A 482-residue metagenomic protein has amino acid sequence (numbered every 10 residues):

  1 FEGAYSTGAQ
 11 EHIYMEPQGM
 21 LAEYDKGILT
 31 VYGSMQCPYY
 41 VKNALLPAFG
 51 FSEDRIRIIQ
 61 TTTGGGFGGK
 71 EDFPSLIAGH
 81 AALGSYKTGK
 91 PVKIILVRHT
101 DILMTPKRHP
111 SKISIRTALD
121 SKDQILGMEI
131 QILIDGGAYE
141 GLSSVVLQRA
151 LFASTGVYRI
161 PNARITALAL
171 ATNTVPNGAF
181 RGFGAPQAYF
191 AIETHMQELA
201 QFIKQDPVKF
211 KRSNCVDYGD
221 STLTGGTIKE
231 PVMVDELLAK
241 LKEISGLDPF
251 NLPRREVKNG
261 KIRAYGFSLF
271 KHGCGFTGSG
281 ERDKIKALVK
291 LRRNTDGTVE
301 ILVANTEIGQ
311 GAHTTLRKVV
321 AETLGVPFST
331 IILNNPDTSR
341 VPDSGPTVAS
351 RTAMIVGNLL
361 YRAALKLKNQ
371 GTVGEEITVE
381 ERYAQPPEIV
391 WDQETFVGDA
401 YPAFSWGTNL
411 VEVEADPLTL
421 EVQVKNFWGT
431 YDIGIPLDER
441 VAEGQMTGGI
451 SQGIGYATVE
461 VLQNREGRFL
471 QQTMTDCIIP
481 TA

Functional and structural regions predicted by a protein language model:
F1-T430: Structural alpha/beta core scaffold segments of enzyme domains
K261, G273, E281-R282, V461-A482: Glycine-rich active-site loop/lid that clamps phosphate-bearing ligands
G434-D438: Cytochrome P450 core scaffold surrounding the K-helix E-X-X-R motif and the conserved "meander" helix-loop region
R440-G444: Short Gly/aromatic-enriched secondary-structure transition segments
